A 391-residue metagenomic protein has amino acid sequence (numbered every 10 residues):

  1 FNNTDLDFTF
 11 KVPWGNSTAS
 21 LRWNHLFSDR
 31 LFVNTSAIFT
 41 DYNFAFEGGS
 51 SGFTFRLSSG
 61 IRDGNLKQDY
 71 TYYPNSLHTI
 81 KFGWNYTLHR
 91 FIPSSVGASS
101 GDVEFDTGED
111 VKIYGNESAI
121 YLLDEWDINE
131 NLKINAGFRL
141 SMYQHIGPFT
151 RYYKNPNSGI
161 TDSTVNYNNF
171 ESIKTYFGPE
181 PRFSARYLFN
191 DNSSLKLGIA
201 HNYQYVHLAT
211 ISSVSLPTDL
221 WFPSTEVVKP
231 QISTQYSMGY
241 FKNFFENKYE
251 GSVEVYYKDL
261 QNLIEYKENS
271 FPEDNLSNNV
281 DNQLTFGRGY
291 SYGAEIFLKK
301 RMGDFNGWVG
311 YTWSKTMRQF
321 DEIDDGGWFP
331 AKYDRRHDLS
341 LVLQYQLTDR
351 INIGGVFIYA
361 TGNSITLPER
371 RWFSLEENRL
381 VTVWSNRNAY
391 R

Functional and structural regions predicted by a protein language model:
F1, I38-T40, K67, N85-H89 (+8 more regions): Outer-membrane beta-barrel pore domains and translocons
F1, T35-A37, F82-W84, A136 (+8 more regions): Membrane-embedded beta-strand positions of outer-membrane beta-barrel proteins
N3-F10, T18, R22, G49-S58 (+10 more regions): Extracellular loop and loop/strand-boundary signature of outer-membrane beta-barrel proteins
P13-K154, S252-V255, R301, W308: Face-selective signature of the C-terminal outer-membrane beta-barrel domain
H25, G60, Y70-P74, L122-I128 (+11 more regions): Residue-level signature of outer-membrane beta-barrel architecture
N43, R90-D102, D106, Q144-D162 (+5 more regions): Surface-exposed extracellular loop regions of Gram-negative outer-membrane beta-barrel proteins, predominantly
D63-D69, E109, E117, P223-K229 (+3 more regions): Outer membrane beta-barrel strand-and-loop segments of large Gram-negative receptors, especially TonB-dependent
Y256-D259, S277-L367: Gram-negative outer-membrane beta-barrel transporters
